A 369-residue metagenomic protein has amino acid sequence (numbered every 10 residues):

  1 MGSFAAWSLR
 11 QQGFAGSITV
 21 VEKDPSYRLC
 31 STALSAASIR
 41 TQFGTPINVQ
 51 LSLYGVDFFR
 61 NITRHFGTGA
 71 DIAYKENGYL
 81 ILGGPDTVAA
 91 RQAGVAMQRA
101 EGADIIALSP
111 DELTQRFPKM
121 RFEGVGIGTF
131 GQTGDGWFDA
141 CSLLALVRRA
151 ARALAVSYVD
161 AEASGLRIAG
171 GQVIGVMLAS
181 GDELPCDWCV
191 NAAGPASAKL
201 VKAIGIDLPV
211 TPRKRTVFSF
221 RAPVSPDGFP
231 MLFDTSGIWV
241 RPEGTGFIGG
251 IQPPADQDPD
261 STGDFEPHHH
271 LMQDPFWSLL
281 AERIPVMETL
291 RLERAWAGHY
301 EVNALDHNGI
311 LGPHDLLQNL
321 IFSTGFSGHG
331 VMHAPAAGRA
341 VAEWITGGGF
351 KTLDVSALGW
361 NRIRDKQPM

Functional and structural regions predicted by a protein language model:
G2-S3: N-terminal Rossmann-fold NAD(P) dinucleotide-binding loop
R10-T32: Glycine-rich FAD pyrophosphate-binding loop
R28, S180-F229: Central helical "cap/lid" subdomain
A37-R116, G237-W239: Dinucleotide-binding Rossmann-like beta1-alpha1 core, especially the glycine-rich loop that anchors the ADP
P46, Q50-L53, I81-A90, F130-R149 (+1 more regions): Short beta-strand to alpha-helix junction loop
F130-W188, A196: Helical element adjacent to the flavin cofactor pocket in flavoenzyme catalytic cores
A140, S278-M369: C-terminal catalytic lobe of FAD-dependent flavoproteins
D207, R221-L320: Active-site lid/adjacent beta-loop-alpha segment flanking the redox-cofactor pocket in flavoenzymes
